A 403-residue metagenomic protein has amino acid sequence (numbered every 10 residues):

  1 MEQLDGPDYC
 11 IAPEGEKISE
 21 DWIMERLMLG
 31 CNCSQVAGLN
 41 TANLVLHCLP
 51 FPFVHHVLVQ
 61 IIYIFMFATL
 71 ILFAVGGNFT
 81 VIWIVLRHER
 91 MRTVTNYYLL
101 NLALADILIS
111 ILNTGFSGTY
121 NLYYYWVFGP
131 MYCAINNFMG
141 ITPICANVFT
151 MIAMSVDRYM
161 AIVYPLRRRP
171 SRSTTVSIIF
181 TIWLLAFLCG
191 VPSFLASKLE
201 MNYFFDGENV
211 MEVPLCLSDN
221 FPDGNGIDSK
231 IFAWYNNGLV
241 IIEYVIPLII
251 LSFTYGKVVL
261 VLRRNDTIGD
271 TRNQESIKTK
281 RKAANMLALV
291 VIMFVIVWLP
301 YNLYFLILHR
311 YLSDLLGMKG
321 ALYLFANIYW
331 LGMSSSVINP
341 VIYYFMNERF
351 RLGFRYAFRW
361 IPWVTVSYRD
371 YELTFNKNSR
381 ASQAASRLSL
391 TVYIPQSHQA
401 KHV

Functional and structural regions predicted by a protein language model:
M1-P50, N202-M211, T267-R281, E348-V403: Intrinsically disordered regulatory tails of 7TM GPCRs
L46-F53, Y125-F138, T175, L188-V245 (+1 more regions): Loop architecture of class A 7-transmembrane GPCRs
H56-A68, M91-M154, A161-R172: Extracellular TM2-ECL1-early TM3 structural module of rhodopsin-like
F67, L108-Y124, N137, I144-M151 (+5 more regions): Helix-to-loop junction signature of class
I71, N101-T114, I179-G190, V240-Y244 (+3 more regions): Alpha-helical transmembrane segments of multi-pass membrane proteins
R87-Y97, R158-I178, S252, G256-M286 (+2 more regions): Intracellular signaling interfaces of 7-transmembrane GPCRs
P143-A153, M160, Y164-F221, I246-G256: Fourth transmembrane helix
V210-S229, V240-E243, L260-Y301: Intracellular effector-coupling site of seven-transmembrane GPCRs, centered on the ICL3-to-TM6 transition
